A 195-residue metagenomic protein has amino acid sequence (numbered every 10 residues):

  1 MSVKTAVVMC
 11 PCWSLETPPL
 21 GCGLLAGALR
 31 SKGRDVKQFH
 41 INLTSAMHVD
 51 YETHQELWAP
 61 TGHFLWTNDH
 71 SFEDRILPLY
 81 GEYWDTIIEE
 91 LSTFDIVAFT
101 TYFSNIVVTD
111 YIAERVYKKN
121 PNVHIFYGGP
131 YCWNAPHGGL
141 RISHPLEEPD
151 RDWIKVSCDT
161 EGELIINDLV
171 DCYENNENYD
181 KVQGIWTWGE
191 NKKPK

Functional and structural regions predicted by a protein language model:
V3-S14, I96: Nucleotide-activated donor-dependent transferases that construct or modify glycoconjugates
K4, G21, L25-L29, D35-L43 (+1 more regions): Glycine-rich beta-alpha loop elements in corrinoid/cobalamin-binding modules across cobalamin-dependent enzymes
P11, N42-S45: Short loop/turn segments at secondary-structure transitions that flank enzyme active sites
S14-C22: Glycine- and acidic-residue-enriched helix-capping/strand-helix junction motifs
E16, V36, A46-V49: Glycosyltransferase specificity loop/lid
A46-E90: Glycine-rich, highly charged phosphate/nucleotide-binding loops
